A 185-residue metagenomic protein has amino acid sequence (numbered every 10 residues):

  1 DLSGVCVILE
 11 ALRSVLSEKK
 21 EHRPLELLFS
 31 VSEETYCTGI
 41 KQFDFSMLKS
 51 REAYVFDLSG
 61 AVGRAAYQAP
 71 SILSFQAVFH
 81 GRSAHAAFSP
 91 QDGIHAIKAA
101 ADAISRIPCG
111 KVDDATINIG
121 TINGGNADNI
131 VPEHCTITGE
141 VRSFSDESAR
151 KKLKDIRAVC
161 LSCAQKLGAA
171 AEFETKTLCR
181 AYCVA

Functional and structural regions predicted by a protein language model:
D1-P70, N129, E140: Acidic/histidine-rich catalytic neighborhood of metal-dependent amide-processing enzymes
E18-K19, A86-P90, E147: Inter-helical turn/loop segments and adjacent helix faces that build the functional surface of alpha-helical bundle
S32, S89, G120: Glycine- and other small-residue-rich loops at beta-strand/loop junctions that grip anionic moieties
T38, Q91, K151-K154: Generic recognition of short, well-ordered alpha-helical segments
F43-S46, P70-S71, I94-H95, D155-A158: Short, solvent-exposed amphipathic alpha-helical segments in soluble enzyme and RNA/protein-processing domains
F56-S89, G93-A103: Phosphate/diphosphate-binding glycine-rich loops and adjacent basic-rich segments that engage nucleotide
Q76, A96-A185: Metal-dependent amide/peptide-bond hydrolase catalytic core, centered on the "pita-bread" metallohydrolase fold
